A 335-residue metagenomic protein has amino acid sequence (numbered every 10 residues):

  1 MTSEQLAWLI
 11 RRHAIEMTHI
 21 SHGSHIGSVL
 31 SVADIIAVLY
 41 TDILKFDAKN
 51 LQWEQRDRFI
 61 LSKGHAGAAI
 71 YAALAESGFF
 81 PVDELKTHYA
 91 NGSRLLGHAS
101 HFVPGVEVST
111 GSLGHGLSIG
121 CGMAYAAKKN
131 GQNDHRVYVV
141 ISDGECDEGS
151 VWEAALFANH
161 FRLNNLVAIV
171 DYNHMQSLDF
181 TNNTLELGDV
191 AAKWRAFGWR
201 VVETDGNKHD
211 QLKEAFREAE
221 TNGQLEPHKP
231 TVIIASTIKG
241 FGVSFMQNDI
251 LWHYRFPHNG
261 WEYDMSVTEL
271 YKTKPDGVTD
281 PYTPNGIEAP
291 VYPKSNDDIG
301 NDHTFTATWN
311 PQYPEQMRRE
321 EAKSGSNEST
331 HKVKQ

Functional and structural regions predicted by a protein language model:
M1-T2: Non-catalytic, mobile gating and regulatory segments of ester bond hydrolases
A7-G23, D171-N173: N-terminal capping segment at the start of a domain
A14-M17, S24, V29-H160: Cofactor-binding active-site loop characterized by glycine-rich and histidine/acidic residues
D57-F59, H135-V139, L166, E226-A235: Generic beta-sheet signal
H65-A66, I70, N173-H174, S236-G240: Glycine-rich beta-alpha junction loops
Y71-A73, S100, S150-W152, L178-N182 (+2 more regions): Short acidic, glycine/serine/threonine-rich loops at helix termini
G105, S109-S112, L117-N222: Thiamine diphosphate
H209-K334: Glycine/aspartate-rich loop-and-adjacent alpha/beta segment that forms the canonical ThDP
